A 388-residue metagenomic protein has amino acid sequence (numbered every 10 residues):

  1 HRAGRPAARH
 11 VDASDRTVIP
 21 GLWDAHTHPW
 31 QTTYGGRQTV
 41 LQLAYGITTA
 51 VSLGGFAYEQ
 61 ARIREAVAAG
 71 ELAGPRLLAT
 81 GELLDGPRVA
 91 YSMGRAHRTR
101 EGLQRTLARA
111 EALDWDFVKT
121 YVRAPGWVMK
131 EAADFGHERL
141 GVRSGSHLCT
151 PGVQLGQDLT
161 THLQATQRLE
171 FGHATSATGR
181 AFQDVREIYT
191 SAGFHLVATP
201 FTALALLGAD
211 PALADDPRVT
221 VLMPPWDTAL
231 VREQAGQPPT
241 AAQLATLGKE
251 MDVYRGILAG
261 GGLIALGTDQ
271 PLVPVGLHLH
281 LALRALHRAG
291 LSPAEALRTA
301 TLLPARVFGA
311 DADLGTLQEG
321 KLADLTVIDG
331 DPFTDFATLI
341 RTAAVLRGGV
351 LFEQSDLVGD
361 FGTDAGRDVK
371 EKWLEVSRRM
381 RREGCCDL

Functional and structural regions predicted by a protein language model:
H1-I19: Histidine-rich, glycine-flanked metal-binding segment
R2-A8, P151-Q157, A337-L339: Short loop/helix-cap segments at secondary-structure boundaries that form the rim of catalytic
A8-D12, L77-A79, V345, L351: Conserved beta-strand scaffold positions in the cores of enzyme catalytic domains, especially in NTP/NDP-utilizing
A13, V18, L22-A25, G36-S146 (+4 more regions): Divalent-metal coordination cores built from histidine and acidic residues
P29-T33, G86-R100, T166-A177, Q234-T246: Acidic/histidine-rich helix-loop elements that form or flank divalent-metal/phosphate-binding sites at the catalytic
V40-L43, G262, P274-G276, R284 (+1 more regions): Active-site microenvironment of metallo-dependent hydrolases
A73, P125, G290-L297: Helix N-cap / loop-to-helix initiation motif
R109-T120, A124, F171-A289, G362-L388: Active-site neighborhoods of metal-dependent hydrolases
